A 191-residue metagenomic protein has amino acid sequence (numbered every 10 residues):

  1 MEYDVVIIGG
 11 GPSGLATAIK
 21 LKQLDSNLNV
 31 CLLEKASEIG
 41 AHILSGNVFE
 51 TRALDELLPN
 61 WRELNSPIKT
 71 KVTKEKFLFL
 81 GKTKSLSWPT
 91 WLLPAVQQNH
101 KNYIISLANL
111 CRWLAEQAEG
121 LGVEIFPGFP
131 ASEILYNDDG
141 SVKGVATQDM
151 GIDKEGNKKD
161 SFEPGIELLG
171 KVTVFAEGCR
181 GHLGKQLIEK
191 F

Functional and structural regions predicted by a protein language model:
Y3-C31: N-terminal Rossmann-like FAD-binding beta1-loop-alpha1 element of flavoenzymes
S13, E38, R180: Conserved Rossmann-like nucleotide-cofactor binding loop
L15-K22, L54-L58, V145-I152, L187-I188: Short, well-ordered amphipathic alpha-helices
L24, N47-E50, K190-F191: Glycine-rich, phosphate-binding/catalytic loops in enzymes
K35-K84: N-terminal FAD cofactor-binding segment of flavoenzymes
H42-L44, P89-T90, K185-I188: Short, solvent-exposed loop/turn and secondary-structure capping segments
L86-L107, E116, G144: Helix-loop-beta segment of a Rossmann-like dinucleotide-binding subdomain
A108, R112, Q117-F191: Predominantly flavin-linked oxidoreductase catalytic cores and closely associated redox partners
